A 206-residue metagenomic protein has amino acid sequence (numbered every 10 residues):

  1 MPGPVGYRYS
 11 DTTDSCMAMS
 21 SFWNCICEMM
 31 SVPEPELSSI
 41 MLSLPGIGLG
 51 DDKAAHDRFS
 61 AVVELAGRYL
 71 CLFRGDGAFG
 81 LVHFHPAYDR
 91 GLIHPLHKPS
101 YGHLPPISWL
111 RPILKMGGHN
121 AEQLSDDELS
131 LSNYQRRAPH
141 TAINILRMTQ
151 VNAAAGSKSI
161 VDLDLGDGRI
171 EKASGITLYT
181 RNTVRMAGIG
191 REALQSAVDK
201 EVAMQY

Functional and structural regions predicted by a protein language model:
M1-Y206: Expand to "…catalyze enediolate/carbanion chemistry for C-C bond making/breaking, isomerization, decarboxylation
